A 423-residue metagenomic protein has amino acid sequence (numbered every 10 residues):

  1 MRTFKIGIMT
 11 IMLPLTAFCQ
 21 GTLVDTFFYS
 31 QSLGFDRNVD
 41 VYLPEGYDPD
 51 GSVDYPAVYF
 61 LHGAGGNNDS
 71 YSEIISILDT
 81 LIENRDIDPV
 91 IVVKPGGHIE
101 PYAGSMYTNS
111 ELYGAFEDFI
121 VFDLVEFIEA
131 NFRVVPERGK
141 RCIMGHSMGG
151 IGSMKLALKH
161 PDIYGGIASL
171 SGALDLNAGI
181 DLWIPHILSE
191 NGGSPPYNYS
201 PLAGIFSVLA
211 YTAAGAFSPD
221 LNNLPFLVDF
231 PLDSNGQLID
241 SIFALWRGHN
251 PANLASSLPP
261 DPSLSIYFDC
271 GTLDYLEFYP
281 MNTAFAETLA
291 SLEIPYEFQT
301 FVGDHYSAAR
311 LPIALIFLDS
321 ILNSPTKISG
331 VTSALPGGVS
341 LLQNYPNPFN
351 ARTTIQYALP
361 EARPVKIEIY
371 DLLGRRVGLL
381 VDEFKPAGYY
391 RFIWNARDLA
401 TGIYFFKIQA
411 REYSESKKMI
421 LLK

Functional and structural regions predicted by a protein language model:
T3-A17: Sec-dependent N-terminal signal peptides
T3-I6, G248, K418-M419: Hydrophobic alpha-helical segments, especially transmembrane helices and their immediate juxtamembrane helical caps
L13, A64, A173, P386 (+1 more regions): Flexible, active-site-proximal loop/turn residues at the rims of small-molecule/cofactor binding pockets and catalytic
L13, L43, Y55, D88 (+4 more regions): Hydrophobic alpha-helix-in-membranes signature
A17, S257-L258, T332-A334: Short boundary motifs at domain starts and secondary-structure transition points
Q20-T326: Non-catalytic cap/lid and distal C-terminal segments of serine-dependent acyl enzymes
T332-Y345, F349-K423: C-terminal outer-membrane/trafficking sorting elements
